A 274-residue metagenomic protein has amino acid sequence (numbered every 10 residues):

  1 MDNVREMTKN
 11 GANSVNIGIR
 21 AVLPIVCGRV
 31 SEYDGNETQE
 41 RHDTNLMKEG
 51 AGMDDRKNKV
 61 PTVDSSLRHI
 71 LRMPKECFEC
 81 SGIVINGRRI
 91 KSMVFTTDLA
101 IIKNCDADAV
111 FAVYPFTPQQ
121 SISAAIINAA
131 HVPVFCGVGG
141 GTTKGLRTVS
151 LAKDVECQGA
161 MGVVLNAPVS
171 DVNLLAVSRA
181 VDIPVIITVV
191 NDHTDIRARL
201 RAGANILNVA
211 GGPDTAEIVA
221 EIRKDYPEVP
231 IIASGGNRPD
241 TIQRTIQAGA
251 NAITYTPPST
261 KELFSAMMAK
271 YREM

Functional and structural regions predicted by a protein language model:
N3, N10-I25, R29: N-terminal amphipathic/hydrophobic targeting modules at extreme N-termini, encompassing cleavable Sec/SRP-type signal
C27-G52: Short, Lys/Arg-enriched N-terminal segments with co-localized hydrophobic residues within the first ~10-30 amino acids
G50, D54-H69, I232, P239-M274: Alpha/beta catalytic cores of nucleotide-metabolism and tRNA/nucleoside-modifying enzymes
G50-C136, G140-G145: Conserved N-terminal beta1-alpha1 strand-loop-helix module at the mouth
R89-K91, V110-F116, G137-G140, K144 (+3 more regions): Catalytic beta/alpha-barrel core
Q120-G141, L174-D192, E217-R238, R272-M274: Alpha-helix-loop-beta-strand connector modules within alpha/beta enzyme cores
R147-K153, T194-R201, R238-N251: Catalytic cores of alpha/beta
A160-A167, I206-I218, G249-M268: Glycine-rich phosphate-binding active-site loops on the catalytic face of alpha/beta enzymes
